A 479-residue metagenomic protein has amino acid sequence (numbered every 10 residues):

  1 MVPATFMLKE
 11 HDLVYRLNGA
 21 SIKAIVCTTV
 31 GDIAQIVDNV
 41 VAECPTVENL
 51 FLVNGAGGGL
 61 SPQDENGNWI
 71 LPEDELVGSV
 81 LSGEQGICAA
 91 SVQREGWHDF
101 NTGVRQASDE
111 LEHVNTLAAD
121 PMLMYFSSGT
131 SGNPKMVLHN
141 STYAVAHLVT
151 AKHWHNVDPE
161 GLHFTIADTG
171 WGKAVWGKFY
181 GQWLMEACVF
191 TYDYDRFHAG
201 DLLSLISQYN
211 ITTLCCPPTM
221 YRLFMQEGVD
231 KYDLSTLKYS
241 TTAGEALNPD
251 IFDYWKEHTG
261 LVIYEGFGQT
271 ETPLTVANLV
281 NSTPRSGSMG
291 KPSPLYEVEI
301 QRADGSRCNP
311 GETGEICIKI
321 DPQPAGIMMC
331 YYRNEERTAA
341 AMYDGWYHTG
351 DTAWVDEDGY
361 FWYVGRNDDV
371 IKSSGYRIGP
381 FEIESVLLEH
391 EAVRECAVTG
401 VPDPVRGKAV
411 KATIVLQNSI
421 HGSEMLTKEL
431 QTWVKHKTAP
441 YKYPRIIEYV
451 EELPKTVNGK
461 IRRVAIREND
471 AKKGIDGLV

Functional and structural regions predicted by a protein language model:
M1-V2, F6-E10, N18-A24, N39-E43 (+3 more regions): A short helix-loop-beta submotif of the ANL/AMP-binding
V2-Y15, T29-I36, A167-T169, A187-Y209 (+2 more regions): ATP-dependent adenylate-forming carboxylate-activation enzymes
L8, V14-L17, K23-V30, L214 (+7 more regions): AMP-binding/adenylate-forming catalytic core of the ANL superfamily
F51-L52, Q63, I70-F126, N133 (+2 more regions): Conserved pre-ATP/AMP-binding loop-to-beta segment of ANL
V104, L184, I211-C216, M225-R285 (+1 more regions): Gly/Ser/Thr-rich phosphate-binding loop
P134-M136, H147-A151, L202-L203, Y221-G228 (+8 more regions): Adenylate-forming
V145-T212, L223, E227: Conserved AMP-binding/adenylation subdomain of ANL enzymes
L295, S306-A340, I378: Conserved ATP/PPi-binding loop(s) of AMP-dependent carboxylate-activating enzymes
